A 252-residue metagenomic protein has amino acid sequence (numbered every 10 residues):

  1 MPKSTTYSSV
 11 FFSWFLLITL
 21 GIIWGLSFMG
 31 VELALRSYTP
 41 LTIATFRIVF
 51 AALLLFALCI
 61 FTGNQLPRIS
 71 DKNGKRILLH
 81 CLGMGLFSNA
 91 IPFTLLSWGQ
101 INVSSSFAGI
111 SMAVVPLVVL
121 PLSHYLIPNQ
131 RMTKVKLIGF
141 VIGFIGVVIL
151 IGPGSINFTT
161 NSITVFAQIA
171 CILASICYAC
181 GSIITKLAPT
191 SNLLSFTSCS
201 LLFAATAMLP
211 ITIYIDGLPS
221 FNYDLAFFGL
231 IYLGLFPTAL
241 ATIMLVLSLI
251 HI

Functional and structural regions predicted by a protein language model:
M1-F11: Short, Lys/Arg-rich, polar N-terminal cytosolic tail immediately upstream of the first transmembrane signal-anchor
S9-W14, S37-L41, T45, S70-I77 (+2 more regions): Juxtamembrane helix-entry segments on the extracytoplasmic side of multipass membrane proteins
I18-L26, G30, A57-L58, L79-N102 (+4 more regions): Hydrophobic alpha-helical transmembrane segments of multi-pass membrane transport proteins, especially secondary
I22-L53, S104-S106, C180-F203: Juxtamembrane helix-loop-helix junctions in multi-pass membrane proteins
R36-T42, F93-V114, T190-S195, I243-I250: Structural motif at transmembrane-helix junctions in multi-pass transporters
T42-L53, S88, L96-V135: Specific alpha-helical transmembrane segments that line the substrate/conduction pathway and gating interfaces
L55, A113-V114, L122, K134-G154 (+1 more regions): Hydrophobic transmembrane alpha-helices of multi-pass small-molecule transport proteins
I77-L82, M132-F144, S191-S200: Cytoplasmic-side transmembrane-helix entry/capping segments in multi-pass membrane proteins
